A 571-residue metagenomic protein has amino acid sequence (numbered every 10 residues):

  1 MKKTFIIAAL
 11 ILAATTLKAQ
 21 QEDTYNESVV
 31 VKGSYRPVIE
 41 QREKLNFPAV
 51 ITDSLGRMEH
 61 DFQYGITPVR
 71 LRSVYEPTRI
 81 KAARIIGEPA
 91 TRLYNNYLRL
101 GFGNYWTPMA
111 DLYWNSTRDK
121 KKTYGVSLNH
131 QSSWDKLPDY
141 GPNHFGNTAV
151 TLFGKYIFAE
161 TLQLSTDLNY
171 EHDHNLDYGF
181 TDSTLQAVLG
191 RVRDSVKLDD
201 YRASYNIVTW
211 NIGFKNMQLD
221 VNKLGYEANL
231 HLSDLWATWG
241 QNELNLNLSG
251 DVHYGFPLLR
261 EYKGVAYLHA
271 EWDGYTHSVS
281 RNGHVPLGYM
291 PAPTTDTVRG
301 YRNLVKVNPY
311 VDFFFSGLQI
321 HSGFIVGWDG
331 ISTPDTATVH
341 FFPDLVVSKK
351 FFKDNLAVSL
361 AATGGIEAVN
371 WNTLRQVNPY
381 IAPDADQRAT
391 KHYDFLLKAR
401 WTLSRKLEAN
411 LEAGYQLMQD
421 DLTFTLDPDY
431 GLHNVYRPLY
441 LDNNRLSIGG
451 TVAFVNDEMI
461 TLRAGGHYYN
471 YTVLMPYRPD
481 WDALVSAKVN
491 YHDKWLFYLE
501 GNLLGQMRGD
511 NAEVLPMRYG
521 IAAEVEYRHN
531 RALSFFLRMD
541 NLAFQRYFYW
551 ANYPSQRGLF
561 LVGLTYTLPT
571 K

Functional and structural regions predicted by a protein language model:
Q20-E88: N-terminal periplasmic/intermembrane-space "pro-region" immediately following the signal or transit peptide
T78-A82, P89-P138, P142-V150: Outer-membrane beta-barrel translocator/receptor signature
R92, F102-W106, P138-G146, D200-V208 (+9 more regions): Short sequence motifs at beta-strands and strand-loop junctions characteristic of Gram-negative outer-membrane
L93, L98-G101, N129, Q319-K571: Exposed, low-structure sequence patches enriched in small/polar residues
L112-S116, V126, L152-Y156, W210-N216 (+10 more regions): Residues on the lipid-exposed face of transmembrane beta-strands in outer-membrane beta-barrel proteins
S116-P138, V265-Y275, R299-I331, V455-M459 (+2 more regions): Surface-exposed extracellular loop regions of Gram-negative outer-membrane beta-barrel proteins
S133-N143, S165-N245: Flexible loop and strand-edge segments within Gram-negative outer membrane beta-barrel domains
D199-G213, N229-G317: Outer-membrane beta-barrel transmembrane domain signature of Gram-negative proteins, especially the mid-to-C-terminal
